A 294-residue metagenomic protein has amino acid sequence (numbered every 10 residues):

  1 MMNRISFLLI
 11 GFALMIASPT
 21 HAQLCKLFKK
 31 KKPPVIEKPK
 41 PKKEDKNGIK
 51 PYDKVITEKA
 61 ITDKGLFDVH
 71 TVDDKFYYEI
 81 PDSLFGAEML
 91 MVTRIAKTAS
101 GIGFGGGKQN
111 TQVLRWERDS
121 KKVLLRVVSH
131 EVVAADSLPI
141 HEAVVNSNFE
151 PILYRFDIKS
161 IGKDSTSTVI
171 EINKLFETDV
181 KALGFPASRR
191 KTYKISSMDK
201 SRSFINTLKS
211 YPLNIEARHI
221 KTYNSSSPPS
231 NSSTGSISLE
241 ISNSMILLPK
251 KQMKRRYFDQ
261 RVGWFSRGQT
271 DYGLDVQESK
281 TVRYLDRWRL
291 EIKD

Functional and structural regions predicted by a protein language model:
M1-K26: Bacterial Sec-dependent N-terminal signal peptides
C25-D294: Auxiliary tRNA-acceptor-end handling modules of aminoacyl-tRNA synthetases
